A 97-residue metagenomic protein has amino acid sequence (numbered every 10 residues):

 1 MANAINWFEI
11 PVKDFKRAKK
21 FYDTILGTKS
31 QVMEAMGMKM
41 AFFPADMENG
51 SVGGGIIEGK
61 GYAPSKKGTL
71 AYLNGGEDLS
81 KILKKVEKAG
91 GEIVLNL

Functional and structural regions predicted by a protein language model:
A2, E9-S51: Core segments of cupin and vicinal oxygen chelate
I5-V12, G61-E87: Vicinal oxygen chelate
F21, A35-M36, V52, L70 (+2 more regions): Residue-level hotspots at or immediately adjacent to binding/recognition sites across diverse folds
F42, E58-G59: Pocket-flanking alpha-helical
S51-I57: A short, structured beta-strand/loop element
